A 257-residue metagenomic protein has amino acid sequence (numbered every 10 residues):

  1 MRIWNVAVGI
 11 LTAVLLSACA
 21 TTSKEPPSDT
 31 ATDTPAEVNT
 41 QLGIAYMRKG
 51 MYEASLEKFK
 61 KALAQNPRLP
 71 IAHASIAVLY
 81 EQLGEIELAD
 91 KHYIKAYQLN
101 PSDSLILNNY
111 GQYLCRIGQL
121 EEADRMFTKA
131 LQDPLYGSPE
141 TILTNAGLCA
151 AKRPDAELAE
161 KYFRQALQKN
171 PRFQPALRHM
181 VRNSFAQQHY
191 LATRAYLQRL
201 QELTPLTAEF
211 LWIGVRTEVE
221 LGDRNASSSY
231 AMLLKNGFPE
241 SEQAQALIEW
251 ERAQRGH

Functional and structural regions predicted by a protein language model:
A13-P35, G256-H257: Bacterial Sec signal peptide processing site at the extreme N-terminus
P26-S28, E202-H257: Terminal, low-structured helical/coil segments at or just beyond the last alpha-helical repeat
A31, Q65, L99, D133-L135 (+3 more regions): Structural marker of alpha-solenoid helical repeat scaffolds
P35, L42, L69, D103 (+4 more regions): Residue-level recognition of tetratricopeptide repeat
Q41, S75, N109, L143-N145 (+3 more regions): Canonical tetratricopeptide repeat
R48, Q82-L83, R116-I117, C149-K152 (+4 more regions): Register position in tetratricopeptide repeats
